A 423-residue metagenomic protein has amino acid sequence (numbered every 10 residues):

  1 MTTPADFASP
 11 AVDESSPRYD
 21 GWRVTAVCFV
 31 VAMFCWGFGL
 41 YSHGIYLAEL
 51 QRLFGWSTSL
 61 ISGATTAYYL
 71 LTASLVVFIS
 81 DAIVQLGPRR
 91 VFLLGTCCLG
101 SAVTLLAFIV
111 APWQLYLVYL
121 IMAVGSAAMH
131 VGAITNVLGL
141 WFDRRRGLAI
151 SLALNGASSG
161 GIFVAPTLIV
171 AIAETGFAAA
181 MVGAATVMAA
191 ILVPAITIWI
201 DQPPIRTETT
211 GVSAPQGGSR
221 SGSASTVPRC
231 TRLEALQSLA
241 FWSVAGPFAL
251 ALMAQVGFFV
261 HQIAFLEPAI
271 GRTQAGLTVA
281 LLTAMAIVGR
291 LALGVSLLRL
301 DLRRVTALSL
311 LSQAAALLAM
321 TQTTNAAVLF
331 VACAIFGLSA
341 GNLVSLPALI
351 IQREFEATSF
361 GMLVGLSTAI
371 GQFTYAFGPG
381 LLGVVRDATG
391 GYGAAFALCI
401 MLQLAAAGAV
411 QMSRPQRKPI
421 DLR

Functional and structural regions predicted by a protein language model:
R23-T58, V76-I79, A165, G257-I263: Extracytoplasmic
H43-L47, L236-V288: Extracytoplasmic gate region of multi-pass secondary transporters
L50, A128-F142, N342-F355: Intracellular juxtamembrane helix-capping segments at the cytosolic ends of symmetry-related transmembrane helices
L75-P88, R290-D301, R386: Helix-to-loop junctions at the C-terminal end of transmembrane segments in multipass secondary transporters
C97-V110, S312-T324: C-terminal ends and interior cores of transmembrane alpha-helices in multi-pass membrane transporters/permeases
L120-N155: Cytoplasmic helix-loop-helix junction between adjacent transmembrane helices in 12-TM secondary transporters
A157-P204: Helix-loop-helix hairpin linking two adjacent transmembrane segments in secondary transporters
L282-A286, A292, R299-I350: C-terminal transmembrane helical hairpin of 12-TM major facilitator-type secondary transporters
